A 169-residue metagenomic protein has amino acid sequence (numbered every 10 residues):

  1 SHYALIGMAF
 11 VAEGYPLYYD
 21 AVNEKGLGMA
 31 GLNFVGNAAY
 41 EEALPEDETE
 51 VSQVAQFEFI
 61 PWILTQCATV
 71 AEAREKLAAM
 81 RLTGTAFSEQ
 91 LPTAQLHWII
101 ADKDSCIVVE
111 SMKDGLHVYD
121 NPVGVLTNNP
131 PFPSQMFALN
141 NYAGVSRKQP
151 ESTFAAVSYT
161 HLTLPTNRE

Functional and structural regions predicted by a protein language model:
S1-V51, G84: A contiguous strand-loop segment
V22-E24, A55, T93: Short, solvent-exposed loop/turn segments at the edges of secondary structure
N33-V35, A79, K113: A mature extracytoplasmic/lumenal domain signature
E42-M80: Compact, glycine/acidic-enriched structural inserts
V70-I100, C106: Secretory/export targeting leaders with adjacent low-complexity proregions
P92-Y142: Extended amphipathic alpha-helical segments with heptad-repeat/coiled-coil character used for oligomerization, fusion
Q135-Y159: Charge-rich, low-complexity intrinsically disordered segments
T160-T166: Conserved small/polar residues in nucleotide/adenosyl-binding loops
